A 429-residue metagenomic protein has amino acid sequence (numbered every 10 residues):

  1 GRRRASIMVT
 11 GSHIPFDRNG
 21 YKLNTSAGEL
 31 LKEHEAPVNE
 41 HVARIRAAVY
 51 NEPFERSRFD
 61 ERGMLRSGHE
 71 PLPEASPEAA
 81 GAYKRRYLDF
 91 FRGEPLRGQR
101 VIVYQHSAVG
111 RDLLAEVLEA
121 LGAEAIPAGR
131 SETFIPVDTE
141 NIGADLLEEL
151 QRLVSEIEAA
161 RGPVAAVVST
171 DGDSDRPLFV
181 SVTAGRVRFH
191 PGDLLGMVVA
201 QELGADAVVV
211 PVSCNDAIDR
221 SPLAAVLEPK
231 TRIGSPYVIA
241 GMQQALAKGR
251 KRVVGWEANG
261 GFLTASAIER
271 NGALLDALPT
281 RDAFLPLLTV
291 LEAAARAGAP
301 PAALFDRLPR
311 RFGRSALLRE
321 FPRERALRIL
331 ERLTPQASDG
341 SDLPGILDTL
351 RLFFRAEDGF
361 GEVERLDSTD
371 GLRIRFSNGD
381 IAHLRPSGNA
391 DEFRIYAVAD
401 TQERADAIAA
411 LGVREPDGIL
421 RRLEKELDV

Functional and structural regions predicted by a protein language model:
G1, D17-L23, E35, R111-V117 (+6 more regions): Short acidic, glycine/serine/threonine-rich loops at helix termini
G1-E29: Ferredoxin-reductase
I7, H13, Y87, V101 (+8 more regions): Buried hydrophobic positions in well-ordered alpha/beta secondary-structure cores of metabolic enzymes
S12-P15, A80, V103-D112, S174-D175 (+3 more regions): Gly/Ser/Thr-rich loops at beta-strand to alpha-helix junctions that form or flank small-molecule/cofactor-binding
R18, A166, A205-G388, E392-Y396 (+1 more regions): Phosphate-binding and adjacent anionic-ligand microenvironments
N19-R161: Gly/Ser/Thr-enriched, mixed-charge loops and adjacent short helices that form phosphate/oxyanion-binding elements
T25-G28, S155-K230: Replace "Mg2+/Mn2+-dependent" with "divalent metal-dependent
A123, P127-G129, R186-D206, A273-T289: Gly/Ser/Thr-rich active-site loops/lids in small-molecule metabolic enzymes that frequently grip phosphoryl groups
